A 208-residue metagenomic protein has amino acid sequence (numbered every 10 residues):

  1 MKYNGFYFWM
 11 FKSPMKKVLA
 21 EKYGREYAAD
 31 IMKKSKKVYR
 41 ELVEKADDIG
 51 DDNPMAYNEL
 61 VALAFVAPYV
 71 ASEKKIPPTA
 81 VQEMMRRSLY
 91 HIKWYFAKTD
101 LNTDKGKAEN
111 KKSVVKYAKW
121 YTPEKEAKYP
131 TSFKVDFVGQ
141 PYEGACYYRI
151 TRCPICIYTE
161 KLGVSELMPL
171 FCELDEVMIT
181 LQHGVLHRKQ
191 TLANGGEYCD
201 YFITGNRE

Functional and structural regions predicted by a protein language model:
M1-S72: N-terminal, charged low-complexity regulatory/assembly segments
G24-E26, I49-P54, Y95-E109, V185: Charged/polar, low-hydrophobicity segments characteristic of intrinsically disordered regions and flexible loops
R25-E26, P77-T79, S165, V185: Short coil/loop linkers at secondary-structure junctions
L60-K161: Amphipathic interaction/junction segments at domain boundaries or subunit interfaces
K134-N194: Short, hydrophobic/π-rich interface segment
N194-F202: Beta-rich nucleic-acid/ligand-interaction surfaces
I203-E208: Short beta-strand-to-coil "C-cap" segments at the C-terminal boundary of structured domains/repeats, marking
